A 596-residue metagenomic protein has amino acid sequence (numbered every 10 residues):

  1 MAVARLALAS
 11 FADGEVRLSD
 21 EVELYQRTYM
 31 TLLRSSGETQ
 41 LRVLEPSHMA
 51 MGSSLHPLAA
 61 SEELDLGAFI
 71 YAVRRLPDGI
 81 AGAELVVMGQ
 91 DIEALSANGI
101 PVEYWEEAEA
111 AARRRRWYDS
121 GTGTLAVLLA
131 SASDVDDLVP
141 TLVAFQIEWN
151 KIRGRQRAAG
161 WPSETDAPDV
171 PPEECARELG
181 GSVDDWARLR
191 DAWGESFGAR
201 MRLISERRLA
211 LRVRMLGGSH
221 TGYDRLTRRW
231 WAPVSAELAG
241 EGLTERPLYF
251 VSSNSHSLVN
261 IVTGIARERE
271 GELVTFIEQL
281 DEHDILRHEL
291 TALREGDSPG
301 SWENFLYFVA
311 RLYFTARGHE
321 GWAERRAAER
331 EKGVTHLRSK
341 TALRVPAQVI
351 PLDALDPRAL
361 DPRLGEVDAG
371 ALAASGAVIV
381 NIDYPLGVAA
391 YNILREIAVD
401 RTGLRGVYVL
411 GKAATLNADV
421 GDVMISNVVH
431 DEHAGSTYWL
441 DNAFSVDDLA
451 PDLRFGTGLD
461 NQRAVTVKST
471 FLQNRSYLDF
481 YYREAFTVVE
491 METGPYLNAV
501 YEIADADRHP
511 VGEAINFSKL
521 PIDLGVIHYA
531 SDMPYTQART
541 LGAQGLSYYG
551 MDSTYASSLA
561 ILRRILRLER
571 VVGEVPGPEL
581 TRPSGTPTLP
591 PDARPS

Functional and structural regions predicted by a protein language model:
M1-S596: Accessory terminal and edge-of-domain segments that mediate assembly/interaction and cofactor placement around
